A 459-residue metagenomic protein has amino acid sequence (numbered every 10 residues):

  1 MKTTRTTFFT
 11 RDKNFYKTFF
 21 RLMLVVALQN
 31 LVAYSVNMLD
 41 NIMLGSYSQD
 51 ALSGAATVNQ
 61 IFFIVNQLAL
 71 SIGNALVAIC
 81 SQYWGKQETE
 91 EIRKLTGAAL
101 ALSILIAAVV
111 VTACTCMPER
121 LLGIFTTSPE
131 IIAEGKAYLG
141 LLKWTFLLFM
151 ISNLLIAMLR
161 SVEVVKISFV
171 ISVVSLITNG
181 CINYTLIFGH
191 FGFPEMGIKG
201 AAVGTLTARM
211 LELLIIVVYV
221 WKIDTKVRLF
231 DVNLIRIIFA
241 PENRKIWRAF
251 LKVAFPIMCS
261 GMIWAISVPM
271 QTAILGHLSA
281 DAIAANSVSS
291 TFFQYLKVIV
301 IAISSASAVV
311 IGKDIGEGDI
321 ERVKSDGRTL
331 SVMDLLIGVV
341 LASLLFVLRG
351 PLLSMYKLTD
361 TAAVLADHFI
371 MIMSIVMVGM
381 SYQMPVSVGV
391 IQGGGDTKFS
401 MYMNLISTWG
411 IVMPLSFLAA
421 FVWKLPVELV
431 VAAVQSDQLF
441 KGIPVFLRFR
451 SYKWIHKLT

Functional and structural regions predicted by a protein language model:
M1-V26, C80-L147, P194-A254, I311-M377 (+1 more regions): Short alpha-helical transmembrane segments in multi-pass integral membrane proteins
R11-I42, S46-Y47, Q60-A75, I79 (+6 more regions): N-terminal transmembrane alpha-helices
R21-D40, L141, S152, S175 (+5 more regions): Transmembrane helical elements of multi-pass membrane transporters/channels
V26, N30, N41-I42, A78 (+15 more regions): Transmembrane alpha-helix boundary and packing residues in multipass membrane permease domains and related
L31, S35-S53, L122-P129, T185-M196 (+5 more regions): Helix-terminus/linker motif at the lipid-water interface of multi-pass membrane proteins
A33, N37-D40, L44, N66-G73 (+19 more regions): Alpha-helical transmembrane segments and their lipid-water interface positions in multi-pass membrane proteins
L52-T112, F149-S168, T272, I283-R349 (+1 more regions): Small-residue-rich hydrophobic transmembrane alpha-helices
G73, L142-S161, S168-N179, A201-V217 (+5 more regions): Short runs within selected transmembrane alpha-helices of multi-pass transporters and secretion channels
